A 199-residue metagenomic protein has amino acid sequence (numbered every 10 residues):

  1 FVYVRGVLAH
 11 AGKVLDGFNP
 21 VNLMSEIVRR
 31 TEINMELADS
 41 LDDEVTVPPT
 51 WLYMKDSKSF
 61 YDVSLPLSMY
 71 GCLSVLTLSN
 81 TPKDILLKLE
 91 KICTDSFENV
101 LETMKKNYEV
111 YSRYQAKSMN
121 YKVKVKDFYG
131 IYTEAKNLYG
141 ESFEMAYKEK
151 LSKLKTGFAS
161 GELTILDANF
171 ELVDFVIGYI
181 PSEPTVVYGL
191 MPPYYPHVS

Functional and structural regions predicted by a protein language model:
F1-Y147, L151-L154: Midchain, well-structured core segments that form catalytic/ion-binding scaffolds
L151-S199: Substrate-recognition/cap regions that form aromatic- and gly/pro-loop-enriched pockets for small-molecule ligands
